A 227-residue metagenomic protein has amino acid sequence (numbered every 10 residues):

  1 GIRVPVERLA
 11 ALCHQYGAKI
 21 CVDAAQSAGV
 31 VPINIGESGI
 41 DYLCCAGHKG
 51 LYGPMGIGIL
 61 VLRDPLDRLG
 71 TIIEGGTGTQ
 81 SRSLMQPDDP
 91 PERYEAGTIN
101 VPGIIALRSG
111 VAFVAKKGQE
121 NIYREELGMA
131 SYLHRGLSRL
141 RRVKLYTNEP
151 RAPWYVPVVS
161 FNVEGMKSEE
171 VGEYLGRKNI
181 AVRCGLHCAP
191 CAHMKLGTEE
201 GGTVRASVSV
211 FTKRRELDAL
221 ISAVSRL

Functional and structural regions predicted by a protein language model:
G1-L227: Pyridoxal 5′-phosphate
